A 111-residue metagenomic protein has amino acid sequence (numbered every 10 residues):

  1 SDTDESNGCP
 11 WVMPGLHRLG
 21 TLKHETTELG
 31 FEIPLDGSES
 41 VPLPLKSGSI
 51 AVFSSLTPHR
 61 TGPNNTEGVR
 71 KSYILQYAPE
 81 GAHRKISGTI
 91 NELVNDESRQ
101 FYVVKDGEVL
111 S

Functional and structural regions predicted by a protein language model:
S1, V12, L75-Y77: Hydrophobic side chains in beta-strands
T3-G62, A82: Double-stranded beta-helix
T26, T57-S111: Non-heme Fe(II)/2-oxoglutarate
